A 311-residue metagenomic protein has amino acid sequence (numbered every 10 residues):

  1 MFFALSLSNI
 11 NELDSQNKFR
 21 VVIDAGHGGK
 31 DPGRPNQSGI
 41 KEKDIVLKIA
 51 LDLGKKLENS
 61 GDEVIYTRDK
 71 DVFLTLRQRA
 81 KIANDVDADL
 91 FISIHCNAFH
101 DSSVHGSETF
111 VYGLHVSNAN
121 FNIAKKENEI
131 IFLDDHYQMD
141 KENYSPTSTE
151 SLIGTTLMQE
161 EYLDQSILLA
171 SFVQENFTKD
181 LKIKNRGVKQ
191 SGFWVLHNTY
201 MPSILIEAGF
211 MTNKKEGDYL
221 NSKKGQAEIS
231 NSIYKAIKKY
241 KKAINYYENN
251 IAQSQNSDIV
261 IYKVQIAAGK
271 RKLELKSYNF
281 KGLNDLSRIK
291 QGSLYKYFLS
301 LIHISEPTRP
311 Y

Functional and structural regions predicted by a protein language model:
M1-N17: Bacterial Sec-dependent N-terminal signal peptides
L13-Y144, Q159-S171, D218, A227 (+1 more regions): Catalytic-core regions of hydrolytic enzymes
Q16-K18, I40, D87-D89, V104-S107 (+5 more regions): Extracytoplasmic
R20-D24, I65-T67, L90-I94, E108-V111 (+6 more regions): Structural recognition of the beta-strand scaffold that forms the well-ordered cores of secreted hydrolase catalytic
G33-P35, L90, C96-N97, S151-N245: Active-site-adjacent mobile loop/cap segments within catalytic or ligand-binding domains
V72-L74, S191-F193, K290-L301: Surface-exposed aromatic
A252-S293: Extracytoplasmic/periplasm-facing segments of secreted or lipoprotein envelope proteins
H303-Y311: Single conserved hydrophobic/aromatic residue that forms the stacking wall/gate of nucleotide- or nucleobase-binding
